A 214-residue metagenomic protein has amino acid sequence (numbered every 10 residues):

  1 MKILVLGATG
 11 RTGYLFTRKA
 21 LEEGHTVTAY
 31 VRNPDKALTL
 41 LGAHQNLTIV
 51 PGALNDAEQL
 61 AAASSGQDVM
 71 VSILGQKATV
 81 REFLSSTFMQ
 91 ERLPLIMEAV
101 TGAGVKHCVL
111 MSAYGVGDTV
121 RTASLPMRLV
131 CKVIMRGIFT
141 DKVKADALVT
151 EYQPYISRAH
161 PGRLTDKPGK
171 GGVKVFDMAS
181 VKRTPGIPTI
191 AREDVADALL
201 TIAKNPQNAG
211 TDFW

Functional and structural regions predicted by a protein language model:
I3-H25: N-terminal Rossmann NAD(P)H-binding glycine-rich loop of SDR-like oxidoreductase domains
L6, Y30, I73-L74, C108-Y114 (+1 more regions): SDR active-site strand-loop-helix element
T12, M70, A145, A159 (+1 more regions): Non-catalytic, hydrophobic alpha-helical segments
T26-T28, P34, E91-G137: Conserved Rossmann-fold NAD(P)-dependent oxidoreductase catalytic core, especially the SDR/UDP-sugar
D35-L95, A99-G102, A203-Q207: NAD(P)H-binding glycine-rich loop region in Rossmannoid oxidoreductase-like domains and their noncatalytic homologs
D141, G186-L200, T211: Substrate-positioning beta->alpha
D146-P168: Conserved beta-loop-beta element that borders a ligand/cofactor-binding pocket
P168-V175, I202-T211: Glycine/proline-rich active-site loop of Rossmann-fold NAD(P)-dependent oxidoreductases
